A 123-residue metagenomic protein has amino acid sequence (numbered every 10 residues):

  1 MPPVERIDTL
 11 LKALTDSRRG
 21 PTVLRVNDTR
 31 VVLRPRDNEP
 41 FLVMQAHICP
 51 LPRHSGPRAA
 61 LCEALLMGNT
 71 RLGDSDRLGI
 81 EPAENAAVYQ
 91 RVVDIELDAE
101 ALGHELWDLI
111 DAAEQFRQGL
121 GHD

Functional and structural regions predicted by a protein language model:
M1-D37, T70-S75, G79-E81: Charge-rich, low-complexity N-terminal segments
P2-R6, R53-C62, A101-D108, A112: Short amphipathic alpha-helical segments
D16, E63-R71, W107-Q118: Short, intrinsically disordered, mixed-charge
L33-P35, E39-R53: A short acidic-to-branched-hydrophobic micro-motif
H47-N85: Short, internal acidic amphipathic alpha-helical interface segments that mediate docking to partner proteins
R77-W107, D111-D123: Well-ordered alpha/beta subsegment
